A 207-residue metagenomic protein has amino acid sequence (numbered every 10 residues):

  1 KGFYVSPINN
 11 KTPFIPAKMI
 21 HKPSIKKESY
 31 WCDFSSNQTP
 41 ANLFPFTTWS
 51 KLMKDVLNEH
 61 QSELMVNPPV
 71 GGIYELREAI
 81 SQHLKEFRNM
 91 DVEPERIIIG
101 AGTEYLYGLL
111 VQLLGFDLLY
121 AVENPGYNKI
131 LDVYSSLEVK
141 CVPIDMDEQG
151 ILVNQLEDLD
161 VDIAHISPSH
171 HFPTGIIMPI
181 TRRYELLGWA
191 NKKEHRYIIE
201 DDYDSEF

Functional and structural regions predicted by a protein language model:
K1-K54: N-terminal basic, amphipathic alpha-helical segments
D33-S36, H60-V66: Short acidic, glycine/Ser/Thr-rich loop/turn "cap" segments at secondary-structure junctions
T39-L57, P68-S81: A structural motif shared across PLP-dependent enzymes of the aminotransferase-like
E63-E194, E206: Conserved core of the PLP fold type I
D201-D202: Walker B catalytic acidic pair
